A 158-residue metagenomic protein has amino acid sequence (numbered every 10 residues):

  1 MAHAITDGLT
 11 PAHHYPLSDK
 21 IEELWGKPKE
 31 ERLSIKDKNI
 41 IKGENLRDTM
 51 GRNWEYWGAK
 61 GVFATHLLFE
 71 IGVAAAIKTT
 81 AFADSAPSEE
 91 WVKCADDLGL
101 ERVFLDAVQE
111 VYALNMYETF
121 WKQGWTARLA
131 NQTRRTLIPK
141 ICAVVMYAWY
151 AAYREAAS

Functional and structural regions predicted by a protein language model:
M1-T6: Short alpha-helix carrying the canonical HExxH Zn2+-binding catalytic motif
G8-S158: N-terminal leader/auxiliary helical segments
